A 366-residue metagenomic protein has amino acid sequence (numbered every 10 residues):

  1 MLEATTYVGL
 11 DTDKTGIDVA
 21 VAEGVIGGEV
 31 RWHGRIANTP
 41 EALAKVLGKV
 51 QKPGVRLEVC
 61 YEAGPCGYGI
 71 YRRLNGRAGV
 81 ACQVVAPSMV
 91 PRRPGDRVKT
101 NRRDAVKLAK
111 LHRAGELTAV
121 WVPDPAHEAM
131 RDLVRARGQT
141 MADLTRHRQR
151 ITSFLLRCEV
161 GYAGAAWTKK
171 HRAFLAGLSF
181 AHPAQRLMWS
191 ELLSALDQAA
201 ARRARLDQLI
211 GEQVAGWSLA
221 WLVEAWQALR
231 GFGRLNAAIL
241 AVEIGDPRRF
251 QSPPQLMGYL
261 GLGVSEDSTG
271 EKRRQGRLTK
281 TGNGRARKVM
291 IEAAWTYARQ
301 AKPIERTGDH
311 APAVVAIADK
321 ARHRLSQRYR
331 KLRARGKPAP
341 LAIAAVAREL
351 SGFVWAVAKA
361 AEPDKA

Functional and structural regions predicted by a protein language model:
M1-A366: A detector of single, family-specific signature residues that are central to catalytic or substrate-handling motifs
